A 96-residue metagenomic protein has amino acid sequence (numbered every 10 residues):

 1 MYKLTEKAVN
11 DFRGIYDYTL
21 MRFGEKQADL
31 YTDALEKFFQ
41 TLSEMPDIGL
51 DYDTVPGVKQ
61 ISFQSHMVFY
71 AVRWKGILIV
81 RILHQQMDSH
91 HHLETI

Functional and structural regions predicted by a protein language model:
M1-L30: Arg/Lys-rich, positively charged N-terminal/basic patches that mediate binding to nucleic acids
K7, D11, K59, H66 (+1 more regions): Conserved N-terminal glycine/acidic-rich loop preference
Y31, F39: Extended, folded domain segments that form the structural surfaces/walls around functional sites
Q40-E44: Short proline/glycine- and basic residue-enriched helix-capping loop/turn segments at helix->loop/beta transitions
D47-I77: Basic/aromatic recognition patch in beta-strand/loop cores that engages polyanionic ligands
M67, A71-I96: Enriched for short, Lys/Arg-rich terminal
